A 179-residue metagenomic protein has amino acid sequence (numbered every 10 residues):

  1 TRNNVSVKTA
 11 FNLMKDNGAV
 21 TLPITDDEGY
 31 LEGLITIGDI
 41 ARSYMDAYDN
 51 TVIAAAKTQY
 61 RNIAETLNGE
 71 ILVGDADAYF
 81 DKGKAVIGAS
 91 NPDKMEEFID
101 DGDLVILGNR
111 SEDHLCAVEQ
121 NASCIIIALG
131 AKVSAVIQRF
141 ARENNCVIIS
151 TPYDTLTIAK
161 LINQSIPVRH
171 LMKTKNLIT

Functional and structural regions predicted by a protein language model:
T1-G18, T25: The conserved cystathionine-beta-synthase
N4-A10, A55-N62, N91, D154 (+1 more regions): Short, structural beta-strand-to-alpha-helix junction motif
M14, L22-I40, T179: A glycine-centered beta-loop-beta connector
N17, A47, S165-R169: Conserved, well-folded catalytic cores of nucleic-acid-processing and energy-transducing macromolecular machines
I37-A54: A short, polar/charged loop-to-alpha-helix boundary motif
N50-D113: Protease-associated
T58-R61, K173-I178: Internal, active-site/partner-interface "lid" segment
G88-T174: Feature captures the catalytic cores and cofactor-binding loops of soluble hydro-lyases/lyases that act on carboxylate
